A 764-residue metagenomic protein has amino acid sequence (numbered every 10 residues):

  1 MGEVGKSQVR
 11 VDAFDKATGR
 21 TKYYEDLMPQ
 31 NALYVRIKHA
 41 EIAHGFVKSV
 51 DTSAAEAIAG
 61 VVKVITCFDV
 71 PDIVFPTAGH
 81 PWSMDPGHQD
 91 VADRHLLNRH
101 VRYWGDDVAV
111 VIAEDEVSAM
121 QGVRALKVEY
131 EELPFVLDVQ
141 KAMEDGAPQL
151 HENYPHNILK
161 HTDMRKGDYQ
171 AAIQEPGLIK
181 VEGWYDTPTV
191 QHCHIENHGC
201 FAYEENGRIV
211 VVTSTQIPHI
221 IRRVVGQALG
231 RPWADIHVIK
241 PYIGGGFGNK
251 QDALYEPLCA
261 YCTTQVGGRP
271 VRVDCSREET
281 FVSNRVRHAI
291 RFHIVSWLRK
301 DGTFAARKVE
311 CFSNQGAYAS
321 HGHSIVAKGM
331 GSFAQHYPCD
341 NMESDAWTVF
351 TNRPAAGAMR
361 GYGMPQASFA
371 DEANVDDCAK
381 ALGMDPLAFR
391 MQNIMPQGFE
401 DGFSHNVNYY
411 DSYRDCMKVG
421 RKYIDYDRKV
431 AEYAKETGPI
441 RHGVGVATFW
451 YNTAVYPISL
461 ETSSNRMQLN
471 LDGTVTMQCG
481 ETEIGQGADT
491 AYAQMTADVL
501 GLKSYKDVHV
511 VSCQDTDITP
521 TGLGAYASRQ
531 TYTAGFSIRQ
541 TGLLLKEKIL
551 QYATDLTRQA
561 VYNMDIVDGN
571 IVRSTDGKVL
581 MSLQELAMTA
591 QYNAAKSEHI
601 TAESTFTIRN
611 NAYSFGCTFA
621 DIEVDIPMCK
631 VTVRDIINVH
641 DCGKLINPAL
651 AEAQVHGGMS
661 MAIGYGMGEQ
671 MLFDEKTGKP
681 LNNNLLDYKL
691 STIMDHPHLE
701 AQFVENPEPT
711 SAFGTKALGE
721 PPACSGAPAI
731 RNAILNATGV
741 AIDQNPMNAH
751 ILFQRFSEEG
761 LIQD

Functional and structural regions predicted by a protein language model:
M1-P155, G267: Flexible, low-hydrophobicity surface segments
K6, D12-T18, D85-V91, H156-C200 (+4 more regions): Glycine-rich loop/linker segments at domain edges
V35, I209-T213, T474-C479, V633-D635: Short, aliphatic-rich beta-strand segments
C67-F68, A228-D235, T264-V271, K300 (+3 more regions): C-terminal catalytic domains of large/alpha subunits in multi-subunit enzymes
V74-G79, G122-A125, R222-V224, F247-A253 (+12 more regions): Short acidic, glycine/serine/threonine-rich loops at helix termini
G105-D107, I239-Y242, R277-S283, G473-E481 (+3 more regions): Cysteine-centered functional microenvironments
E144-L229, N393-T474, L681-I693, E700-Q702: Helix-loop-helix junctions that connect adjacent transmembrane helices in secondary transporters/permeases, recognized
Y242, G246-D274, A488-T496: Thiamine diphosphate
